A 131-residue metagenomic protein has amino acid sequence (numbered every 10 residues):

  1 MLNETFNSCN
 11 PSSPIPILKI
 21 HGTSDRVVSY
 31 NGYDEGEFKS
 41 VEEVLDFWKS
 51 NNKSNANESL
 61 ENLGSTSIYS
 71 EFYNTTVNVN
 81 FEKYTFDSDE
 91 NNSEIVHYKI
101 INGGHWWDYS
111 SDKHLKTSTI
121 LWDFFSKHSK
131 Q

Functional and structural regions predicted by a protein language model:
M1-Q131: Flexible, surface-exposed loop/gating regions in the mature catalytic domains of secreted/periplasmic hydrolases
